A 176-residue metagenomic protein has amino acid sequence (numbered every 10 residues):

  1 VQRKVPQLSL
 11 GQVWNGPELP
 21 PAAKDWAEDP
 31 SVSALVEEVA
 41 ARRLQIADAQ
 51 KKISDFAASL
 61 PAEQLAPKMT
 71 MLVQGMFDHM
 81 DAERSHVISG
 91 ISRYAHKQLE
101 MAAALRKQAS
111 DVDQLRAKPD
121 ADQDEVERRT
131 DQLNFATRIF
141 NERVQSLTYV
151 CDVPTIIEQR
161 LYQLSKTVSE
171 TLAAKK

Functional and structural regions predicted by a protein language model:
V1-A66: N-terminal Sec/ER secretory leader and immediately downstream segment of secreted/extracellular precursors
S9-G11, N15-G16, P20, I88 (+1 more regions): A composition-driven signal for long, intrinsically disordered, charge-rich low-complexity tracts
P30, A47, K51, P67 (+3 more regions): Generic alpha-helical secondary structure signal
A58-S89: Short, charge-rich amphipathic alpha-helices with coiled-coil/heptad character
M80, V87, Y94, Q98-R116: Non-transmembrane amphipathic alpha-helical segments
S85, S89-S92, H96, A103 (+3 more regions): Heptad-repeat alpha-helical rod positions in long coiled-coil/spectrin-like domains
K107-F135: Short E/K-rich amphipathic alpha-helical oligomerization segments
D124-K176: Alpha-helical oligomerization segments
